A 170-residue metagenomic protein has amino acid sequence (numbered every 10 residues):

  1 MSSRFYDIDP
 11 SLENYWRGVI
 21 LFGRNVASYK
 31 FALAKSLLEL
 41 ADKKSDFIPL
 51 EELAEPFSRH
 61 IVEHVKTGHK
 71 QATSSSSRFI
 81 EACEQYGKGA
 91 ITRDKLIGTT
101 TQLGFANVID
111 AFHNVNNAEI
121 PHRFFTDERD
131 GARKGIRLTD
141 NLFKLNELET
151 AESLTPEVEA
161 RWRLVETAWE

Functional and structural regions predicted by a protein language model:
M1-E170: Mixed-charge, low-complexity interaction segments
